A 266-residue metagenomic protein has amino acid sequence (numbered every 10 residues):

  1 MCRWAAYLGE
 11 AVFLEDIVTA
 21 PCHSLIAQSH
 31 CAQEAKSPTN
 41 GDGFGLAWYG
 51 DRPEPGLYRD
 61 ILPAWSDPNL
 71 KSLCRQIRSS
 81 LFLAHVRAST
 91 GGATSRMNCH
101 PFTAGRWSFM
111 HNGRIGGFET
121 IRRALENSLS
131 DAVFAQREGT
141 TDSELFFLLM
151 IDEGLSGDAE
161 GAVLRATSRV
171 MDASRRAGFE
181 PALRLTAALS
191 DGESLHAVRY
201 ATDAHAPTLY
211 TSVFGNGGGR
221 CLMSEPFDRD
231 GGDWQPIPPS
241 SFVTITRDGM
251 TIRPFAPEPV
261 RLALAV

Functional and structural regions predicted by a protein language model:
M1-L62, T202, S240-F242, G249-A265: Extreme N-terminus nucleophile/cap motif
C2, S108-G117: Conserved beta-strand-loop-short alpha-helix elements that form and flank the Mn2+/Mg2+-coordinating active site
W4, D51, G56, G117-L129: Cytosolic regulatory regions built on CNB/CRP/Popeye-like sensor folds
Q28-C31, I61-L73, A84-R106, L125-D131: Short acidic (Asp/Glu) patches
F44, L81-H85: A short, Trp-centered hydrophobic/proline-enriched beta-strand micro-motif
E126-D152: Long, charge-dense
A159-V198: Catalytic core of PPM/PP2C metal-dependent serine/threonine phosphatase domains
A206-F242: A conserved acidic, glycine/proline-rich C-terminal tail/linker
